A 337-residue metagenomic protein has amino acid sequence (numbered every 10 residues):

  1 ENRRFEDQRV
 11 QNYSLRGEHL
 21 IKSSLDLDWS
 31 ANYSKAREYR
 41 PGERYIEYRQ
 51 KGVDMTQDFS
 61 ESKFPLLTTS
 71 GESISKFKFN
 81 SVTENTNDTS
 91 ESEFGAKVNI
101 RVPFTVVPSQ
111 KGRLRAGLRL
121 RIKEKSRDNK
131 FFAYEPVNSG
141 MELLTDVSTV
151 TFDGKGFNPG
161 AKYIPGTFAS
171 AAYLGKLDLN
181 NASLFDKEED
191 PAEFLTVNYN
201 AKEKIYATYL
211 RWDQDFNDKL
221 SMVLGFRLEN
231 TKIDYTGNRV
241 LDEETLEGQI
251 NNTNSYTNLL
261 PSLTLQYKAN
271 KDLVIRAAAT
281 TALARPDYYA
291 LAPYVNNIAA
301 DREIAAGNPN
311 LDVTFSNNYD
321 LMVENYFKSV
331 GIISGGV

Functional and structural regions predicted by a protein language model:
E1, R40-I46, R127-A133, D234-D242 (+2 more regions): Outer-membrane beta-barrel translocator domains and adjoining extracellular loop/strand segments of Gram-negative
E1-N2, F77-N85, E142, E189-T196 (+3 more regions): Extracytoplasmic loops and strand-loop junctions of Gram-negative outer membrane beta-barrel proteins
N2-N12, R16, E193, V197-Y206 (+2 more regions): Outer-membrane beta-barrel signature, preferentially recognizing the C-terminal barrel domain of Gram-negative
H19-I21, V102-F104, L210, Q214-F216 (+4 more regions): Residue-level signature of outer-membrane beta-barrel architecture
K22-D26, F104-L114, F216-K219, D272 (+1 more regions): Short loop/turn motifs that connect adjacent beta-strands in outer-membrane beta-barrel proteins
L27-A31, G112-L118, M222-F226, P261 (+2 more regions): Transmembrane beta-strands of outer-membrane beta-barrel proteins
Y33-R37, E47, D88, S92-F94 (+7 more regions): Transmembrane beta-strands of outer-membrane beta-barrel pores
M55-S81, K130, V137-V197: Flexible glycine-rich, low-complexity coil/linker segments exposed to the extracellular/periplasmic environment
